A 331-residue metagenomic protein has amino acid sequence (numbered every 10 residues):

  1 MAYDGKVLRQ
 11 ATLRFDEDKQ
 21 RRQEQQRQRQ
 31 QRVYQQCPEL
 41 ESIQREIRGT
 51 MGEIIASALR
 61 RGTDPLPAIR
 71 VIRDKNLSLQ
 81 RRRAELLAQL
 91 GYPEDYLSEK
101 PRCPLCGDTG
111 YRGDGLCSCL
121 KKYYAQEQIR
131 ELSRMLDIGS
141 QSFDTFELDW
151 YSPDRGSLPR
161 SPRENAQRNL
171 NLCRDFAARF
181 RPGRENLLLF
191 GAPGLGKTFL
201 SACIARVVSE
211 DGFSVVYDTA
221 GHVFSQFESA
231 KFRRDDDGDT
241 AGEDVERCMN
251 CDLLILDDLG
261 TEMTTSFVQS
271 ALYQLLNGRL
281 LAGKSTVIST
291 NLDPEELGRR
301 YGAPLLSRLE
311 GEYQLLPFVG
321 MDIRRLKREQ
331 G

Functional and structural regions predicted by a protein language model:
A2-R14, D18-Q44: Short, charge/polar-rich alpha-helical segments
I69-P104: Short, charged low-complexity linear segments at domain edges
L90-Q141: Interdomain "pre-motor" coupling segment immediately N-terminal to P-loop NTPase/helicase cores
G139, F143-L187: Pre-Walker A (pre-P-loop) alpha-helix and adjacent loop at the N terminus of AAA/AAA+ ATPase modules, a conserved
P153-N169, L187, S209-N250, S266: Short glycine-rich substrate-engagement loop in P-loop NTPases that contacts/grips substrate
G183-L200: Walker A/P-loop nucleotide-binding motif
E185, F213-S214, N250-L253, A282-I288: Loop/turn-to-beta-strand initiation segments
V223-F232, L259-G331: Replace "adjacent to P-loop NTPase cores in ATP/GTP-dependent enzymes" with "adjacent to NTP-binding cores
